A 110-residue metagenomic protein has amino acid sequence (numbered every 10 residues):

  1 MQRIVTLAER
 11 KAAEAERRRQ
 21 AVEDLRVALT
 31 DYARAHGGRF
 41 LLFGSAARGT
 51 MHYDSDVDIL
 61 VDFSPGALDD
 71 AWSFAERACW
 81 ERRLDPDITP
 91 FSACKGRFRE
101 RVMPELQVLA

Functional and structural regions predicted by a protein language model:
M1-L41, R77: Helical scaffold of the NTase/Pol beta-like nucleotidyltransferase catalytic core
R3, F98-A110: Conserved NTP/Mg2+-binding pocket subregion across the NTase superfamily
E16-R26, F63-E100: Metal-dependent nucleotidyltransferase catalytic core
R26-V57, F63: Active-site nucleotide-donor binding segment shared across nucleotidyl transfer reactions
A46, C94-K95, L106: Short, flexible active-site-adjacent loop segments at beta-strand->alpha-helix junctions, enriched in small/polar
